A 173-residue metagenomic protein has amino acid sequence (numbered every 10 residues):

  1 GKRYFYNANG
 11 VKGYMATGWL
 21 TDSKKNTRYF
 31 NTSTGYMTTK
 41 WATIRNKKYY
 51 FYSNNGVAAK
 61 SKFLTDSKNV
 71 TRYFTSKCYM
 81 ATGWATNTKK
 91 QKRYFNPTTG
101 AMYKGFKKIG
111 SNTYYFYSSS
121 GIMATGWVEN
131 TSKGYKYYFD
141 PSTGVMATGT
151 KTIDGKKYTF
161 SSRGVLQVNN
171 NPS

Functional and structural regions predicted by a protein language model:
G1-S173: Extracellular adhesion/carbohydrate-binding repeat motifs centered on closely spaced tryptophans
